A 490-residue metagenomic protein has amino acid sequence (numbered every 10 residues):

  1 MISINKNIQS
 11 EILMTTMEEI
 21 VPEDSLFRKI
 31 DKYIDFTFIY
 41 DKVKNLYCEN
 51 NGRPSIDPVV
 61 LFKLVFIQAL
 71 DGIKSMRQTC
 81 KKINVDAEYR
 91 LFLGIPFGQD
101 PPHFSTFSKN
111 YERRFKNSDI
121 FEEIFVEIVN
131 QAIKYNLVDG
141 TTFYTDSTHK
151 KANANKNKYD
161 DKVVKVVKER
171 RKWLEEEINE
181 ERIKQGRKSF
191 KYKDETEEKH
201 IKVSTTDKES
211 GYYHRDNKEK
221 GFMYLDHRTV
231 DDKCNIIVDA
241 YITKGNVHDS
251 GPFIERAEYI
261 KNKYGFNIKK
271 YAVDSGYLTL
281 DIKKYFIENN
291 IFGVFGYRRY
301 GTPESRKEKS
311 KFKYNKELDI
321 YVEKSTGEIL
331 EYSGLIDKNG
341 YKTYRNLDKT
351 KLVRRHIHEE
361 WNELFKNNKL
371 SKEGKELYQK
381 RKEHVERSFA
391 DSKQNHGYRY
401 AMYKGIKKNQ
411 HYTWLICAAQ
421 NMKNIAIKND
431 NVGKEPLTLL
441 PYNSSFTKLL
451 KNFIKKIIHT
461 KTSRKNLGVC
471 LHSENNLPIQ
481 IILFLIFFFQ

Functional and structural regions predicted by a protein language model:
M1-R28: Hydrophobic alpha-helical membrane-insertion signals
S3-K6, G72-V85, I95-Q490: Anion-binding and metal-coordination hotspots
T16, V60-F66, T106, N110 (+1 more regions): A general alpha-helix detector
E18, D31-D35, V65, N84 (+1 more regions): Short amphipathic alpha-helical segments enriched in leucine
P22-I34, Y378-R387: An acidic intrinsically disordered interaction segment
L26-F66, D71: Basic, short loop/linker segments at the boundary and entry of helix-turn-helix/winged-helix-like folds
R90-G94: Short arginine-rich
